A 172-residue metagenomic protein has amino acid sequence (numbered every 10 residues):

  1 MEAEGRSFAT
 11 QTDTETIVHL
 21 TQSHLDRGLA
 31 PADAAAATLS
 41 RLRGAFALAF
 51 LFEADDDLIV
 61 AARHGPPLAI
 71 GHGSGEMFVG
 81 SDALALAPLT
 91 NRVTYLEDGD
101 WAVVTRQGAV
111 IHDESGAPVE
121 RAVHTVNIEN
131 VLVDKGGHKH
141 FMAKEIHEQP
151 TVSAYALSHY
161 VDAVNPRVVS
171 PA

Functional and structural regions predicted by a protein language model:
M1-A172: Conserved short alpha-helical segments that host acidic/polar catalytic motifs at enzyme active sites
